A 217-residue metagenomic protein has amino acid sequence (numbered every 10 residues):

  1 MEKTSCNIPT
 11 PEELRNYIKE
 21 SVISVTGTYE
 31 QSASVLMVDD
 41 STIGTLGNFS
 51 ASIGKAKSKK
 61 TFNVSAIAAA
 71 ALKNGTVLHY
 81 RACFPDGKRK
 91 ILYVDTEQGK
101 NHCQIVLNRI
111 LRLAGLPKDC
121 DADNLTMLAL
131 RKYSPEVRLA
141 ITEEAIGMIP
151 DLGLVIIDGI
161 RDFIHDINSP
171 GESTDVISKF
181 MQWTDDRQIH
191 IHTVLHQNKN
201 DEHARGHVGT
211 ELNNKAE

Functional and structural regions predicted by a protein language model:
M1-T4: TOPRIM fold recognition
C6-I110: The Walker A/P-loop phosphate-binding site
L36-D40, V77-R81, A140-E144, I177-F180 (+1 more regions): A generic local structural motif
G44, A82-G87, P117-C120, G147-I149 (+2 more regions): Conserved catalytic network of the ASCE P-loop NTPase/AAA+ motor domain
A51-K57, F62, G171-E217: Phosphate-binding/switch region of NTP-binding enzymes
A66-I67, H102-I110, I141-A145, D175-F180 (+2 more regions): Alpha-helical scaffold elements adjacent to nucleotide-binding pockets in ATP/GTP-utilizing enzyme cores
A71-T76, A114, I164, T184: A generic secondary-structure signal for well-formed alpha-helical elements
P85-N168: Conserved inter-motif catalytic segment of the P-loop NTP-binding fold
